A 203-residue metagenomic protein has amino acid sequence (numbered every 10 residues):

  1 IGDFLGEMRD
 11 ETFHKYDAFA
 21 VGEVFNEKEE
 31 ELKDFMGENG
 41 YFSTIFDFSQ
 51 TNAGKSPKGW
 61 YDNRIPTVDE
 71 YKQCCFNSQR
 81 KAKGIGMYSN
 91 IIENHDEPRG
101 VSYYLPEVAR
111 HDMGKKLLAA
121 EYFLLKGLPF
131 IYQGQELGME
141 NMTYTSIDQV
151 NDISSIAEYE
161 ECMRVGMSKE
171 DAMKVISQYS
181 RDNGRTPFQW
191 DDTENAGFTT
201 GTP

Functional and structural regions predicted by a protein language model:
I1-P203: Active-site and adjacent substrate-binding regions of carbohydrate-active enzymes
